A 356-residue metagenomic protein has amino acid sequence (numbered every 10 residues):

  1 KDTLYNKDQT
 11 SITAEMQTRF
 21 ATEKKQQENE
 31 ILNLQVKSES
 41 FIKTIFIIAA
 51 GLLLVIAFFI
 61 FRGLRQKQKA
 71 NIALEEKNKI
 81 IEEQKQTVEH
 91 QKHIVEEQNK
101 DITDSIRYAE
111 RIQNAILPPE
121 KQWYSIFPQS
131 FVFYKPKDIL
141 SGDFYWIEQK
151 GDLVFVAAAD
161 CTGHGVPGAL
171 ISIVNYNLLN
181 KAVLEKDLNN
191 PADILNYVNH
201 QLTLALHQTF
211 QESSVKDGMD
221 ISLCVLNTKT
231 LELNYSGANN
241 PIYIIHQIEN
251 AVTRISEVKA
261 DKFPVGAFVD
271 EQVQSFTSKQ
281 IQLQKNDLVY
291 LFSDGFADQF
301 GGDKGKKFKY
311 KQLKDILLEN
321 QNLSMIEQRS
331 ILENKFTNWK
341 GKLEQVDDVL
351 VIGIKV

Functional and structural regions predicted by a protein language model:
K1, N29-L32, N199, K262 (+3 more regions): Generic hydrophobic alpha-helical scaffold/packing signal
K1-E89: Hydrophobic positions within repeat-based interaction scaffolds
K7, I245, F268, Q299-F300: Residues that scaffold the ATP/ADP-binding catalytic core of kinase and kinase-like folds
F20, Q68, G165-V166, L170 (+1 more regions): Charged alpha-helical signal-transmission linkers that cap and connect PAS-family sensory domains
Q35, G63, D160, D294 (+1 more regions): Conserved acidic
K37, K69-I72, E76-K79, Q86 (+9 more regions): Replace "anionic and nucleotidyl ligands
T87-L288, G341-V356: … and, occasionally, acidic/histidine-rich disordered N-termini of signaling adaptors
S222, K279-L291, F296-V356: C-terminal catalytic subdomain
